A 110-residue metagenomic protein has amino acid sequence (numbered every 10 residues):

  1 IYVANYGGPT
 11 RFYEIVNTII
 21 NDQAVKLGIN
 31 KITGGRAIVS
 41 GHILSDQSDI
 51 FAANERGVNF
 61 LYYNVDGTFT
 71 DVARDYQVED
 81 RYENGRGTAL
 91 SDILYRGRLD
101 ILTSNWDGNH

Functional and structural regions predicted by a protein language model:
I1-V3, R11-A37, D49-A52, Y62-N84 (+1 more regions): Blade-edge motifs of beta-propeller repeat domains
N5-G7, R98: Generic detector of contiguous secondary-structure segments
Y6, E55, W106: Short loop/turn segments immediately following the C-termini of beta-strands
P9-F12, V58-L61, N109-H110: Structural signal for beta-propeller blades
E14, G34-S45, G85-D100: Beta-propeller blade termini
G87-T88, W106-G108: Low-complexity, flexible helical/coil segments
